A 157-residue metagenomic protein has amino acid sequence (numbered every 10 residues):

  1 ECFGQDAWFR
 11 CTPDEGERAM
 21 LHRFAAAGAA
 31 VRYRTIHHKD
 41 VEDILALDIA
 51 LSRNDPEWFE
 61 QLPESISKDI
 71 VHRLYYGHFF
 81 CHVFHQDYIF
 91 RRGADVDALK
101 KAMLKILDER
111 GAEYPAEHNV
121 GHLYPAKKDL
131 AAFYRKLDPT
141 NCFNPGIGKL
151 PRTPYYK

Functional and structural regions predicted by a protein language model:
C2-K157: Conserved glycine-rich FAD pyrophosphate-binding loop
